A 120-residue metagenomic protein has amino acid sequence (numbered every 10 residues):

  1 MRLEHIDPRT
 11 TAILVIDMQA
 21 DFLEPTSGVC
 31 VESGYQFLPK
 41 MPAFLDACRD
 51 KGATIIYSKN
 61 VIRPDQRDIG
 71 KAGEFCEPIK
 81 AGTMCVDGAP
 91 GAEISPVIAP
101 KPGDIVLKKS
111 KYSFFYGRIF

Functional and structural regions predicted by a protein language model:
M1-I105: Active-site acidic carboxylates
V106-F120: Alpha-helical scaffold elements lining the catalytic groove of polysaccharide deacetylases
